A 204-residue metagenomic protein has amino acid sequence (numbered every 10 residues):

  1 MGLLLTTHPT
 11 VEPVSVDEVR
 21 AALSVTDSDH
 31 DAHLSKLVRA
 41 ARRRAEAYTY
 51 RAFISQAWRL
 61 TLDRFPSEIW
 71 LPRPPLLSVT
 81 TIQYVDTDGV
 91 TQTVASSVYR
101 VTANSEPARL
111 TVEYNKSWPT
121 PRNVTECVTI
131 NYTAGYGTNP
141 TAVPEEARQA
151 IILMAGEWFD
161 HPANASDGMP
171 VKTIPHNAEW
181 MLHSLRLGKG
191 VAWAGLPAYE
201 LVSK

Functional and structural regions predicted by a protein language model:
M1-K204: Divalent metal-cofactor coordination and adjacent catalytic microenvironments
